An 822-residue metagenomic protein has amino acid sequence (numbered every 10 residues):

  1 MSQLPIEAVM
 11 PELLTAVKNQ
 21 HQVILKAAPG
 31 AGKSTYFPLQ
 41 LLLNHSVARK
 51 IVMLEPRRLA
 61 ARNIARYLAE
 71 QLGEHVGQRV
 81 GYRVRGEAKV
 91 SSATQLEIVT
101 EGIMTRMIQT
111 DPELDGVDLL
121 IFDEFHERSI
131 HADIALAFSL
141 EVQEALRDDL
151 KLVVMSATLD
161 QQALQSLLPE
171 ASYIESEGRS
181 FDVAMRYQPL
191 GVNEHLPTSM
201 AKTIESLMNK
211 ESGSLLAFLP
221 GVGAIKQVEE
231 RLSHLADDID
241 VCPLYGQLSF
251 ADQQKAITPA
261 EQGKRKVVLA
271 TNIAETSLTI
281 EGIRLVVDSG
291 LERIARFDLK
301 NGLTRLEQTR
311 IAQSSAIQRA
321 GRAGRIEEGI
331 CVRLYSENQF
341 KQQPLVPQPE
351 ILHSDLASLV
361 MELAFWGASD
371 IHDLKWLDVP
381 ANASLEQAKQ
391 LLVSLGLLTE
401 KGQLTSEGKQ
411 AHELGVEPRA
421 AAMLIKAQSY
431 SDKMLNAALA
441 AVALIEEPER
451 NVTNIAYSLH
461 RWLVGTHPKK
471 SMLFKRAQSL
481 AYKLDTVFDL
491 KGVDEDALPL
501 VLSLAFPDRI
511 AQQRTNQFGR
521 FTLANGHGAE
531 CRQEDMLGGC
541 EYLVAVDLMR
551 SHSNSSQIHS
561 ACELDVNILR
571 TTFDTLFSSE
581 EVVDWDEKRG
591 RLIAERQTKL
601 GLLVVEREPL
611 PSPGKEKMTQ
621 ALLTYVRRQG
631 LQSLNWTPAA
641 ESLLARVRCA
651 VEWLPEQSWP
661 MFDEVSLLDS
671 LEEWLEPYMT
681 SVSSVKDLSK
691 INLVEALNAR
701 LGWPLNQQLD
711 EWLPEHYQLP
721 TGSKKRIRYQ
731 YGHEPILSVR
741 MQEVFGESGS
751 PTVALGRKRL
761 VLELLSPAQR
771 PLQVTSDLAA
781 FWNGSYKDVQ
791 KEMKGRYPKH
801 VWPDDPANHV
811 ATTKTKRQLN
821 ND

Functional and structural regions predicted by a protein language model:
M1-M423, G492, L500, E534 (+2 more regions): P-loop NTPase motor module signature
T35, D237-D238, P243, K255 (+7 more regions): Second RecA-like catalytic domain
I121-F122, S249-Q253, K426-E449, V739-L764: Charge-dense polyanion-binding interfaces
Y173-I174, G519-L523, D584-W585, E715-P720: Short acidic-hydrophobic surface loop/beta-edge motif
F181, A529, K724-R726: Short, isolated positions in well-ordered beta-strands
G321, V544-D565, R740-L760: Short, solvent-exposed cationic patches
A497, L502, T515, V582 (+1 more regions): A positional "C-terminalness" feature that preferentially activates on distal terminal regions of long, nucleic
